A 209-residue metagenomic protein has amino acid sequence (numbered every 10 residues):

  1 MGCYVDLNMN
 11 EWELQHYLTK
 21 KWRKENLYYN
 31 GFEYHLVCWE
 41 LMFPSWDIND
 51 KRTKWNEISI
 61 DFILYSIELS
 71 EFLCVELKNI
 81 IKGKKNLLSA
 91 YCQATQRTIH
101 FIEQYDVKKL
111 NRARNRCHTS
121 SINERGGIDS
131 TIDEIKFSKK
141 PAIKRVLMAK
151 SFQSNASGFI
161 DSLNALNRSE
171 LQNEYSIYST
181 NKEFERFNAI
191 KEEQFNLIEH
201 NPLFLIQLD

Functional and structural regions predicted by a protein language model:
M1-D209: Charged, terminal alpha-helix-loop-beta segments that serve as non-catalytic nucleic-acid engagement and/or assembly
